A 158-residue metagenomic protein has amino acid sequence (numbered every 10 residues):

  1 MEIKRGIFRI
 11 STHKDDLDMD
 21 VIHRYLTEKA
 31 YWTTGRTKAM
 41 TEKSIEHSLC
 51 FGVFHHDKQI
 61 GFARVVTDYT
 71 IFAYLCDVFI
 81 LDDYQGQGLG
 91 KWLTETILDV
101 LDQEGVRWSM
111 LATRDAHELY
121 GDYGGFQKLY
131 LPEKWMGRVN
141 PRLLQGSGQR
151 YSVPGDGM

Functional and structural regions predicted by a protein language model:
M1-R36, G146-M158: Short amphipathic alpha-helix that is part of the acyltransferase structural core
A39-F79: A conserved beta-strand-loop-helix scaffold within acyl/acetyltransferase catalytic domains
Y84-L93: Conserved acetyl-CoA pyrophosphate-binding loop and the N-cap/start of the following alpha-helix in GNAT-like
Q103-S109, R114-N140: Conserved active-site alpha-helix within GNAT-family acetyltransferase domains
